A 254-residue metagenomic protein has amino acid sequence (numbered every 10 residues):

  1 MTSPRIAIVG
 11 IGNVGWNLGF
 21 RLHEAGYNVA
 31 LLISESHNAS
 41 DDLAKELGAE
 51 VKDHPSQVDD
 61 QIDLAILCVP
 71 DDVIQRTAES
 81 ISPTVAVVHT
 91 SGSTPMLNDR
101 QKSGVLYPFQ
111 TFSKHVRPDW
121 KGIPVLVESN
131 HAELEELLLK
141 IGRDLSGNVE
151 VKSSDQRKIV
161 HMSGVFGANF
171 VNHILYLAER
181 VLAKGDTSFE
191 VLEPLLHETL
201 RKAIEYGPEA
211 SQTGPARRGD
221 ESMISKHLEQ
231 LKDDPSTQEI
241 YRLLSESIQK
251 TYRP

Functional and structural regions predicted by a protein language model:
M1-D53, P118: NAD(P)+-binding Rossmann beta1-loop-alpha1 motif at the extreme N-terminus of oxidoreductases
A7-I8, L67, V127: Hydrophobic Val/Ile/Leu positions in short beta-strands of Rossmann-like dinucleotide-binding domains
E35-A39, T90-P95, A132: Short, polar loop motifs at secondary-structure junctions
A39, L43-E46, K102, R117-I204 (+1 more regions): Internal alpha-helical scaffold of NAD(P)-dependent oxidoreductase catalytic cores
E46-Q57, C68-V73, F109: Glycine-rich, highly charged phosphate/nucleotide-binding loops
P55-Q61, E79: Short amphipathic alpha-helix with an adjacent loop that forms part of the alpha/beta core around
L64-K121: Glycine/small-residue-rich loop that forms an oxyanion/phosphate-binding "nest" at active or ligand-binding sites
H197-P254: Interdomain hinge/lid region at the active-site interface of Rossmann-like NAD(P)-dependent oxidoreductases
